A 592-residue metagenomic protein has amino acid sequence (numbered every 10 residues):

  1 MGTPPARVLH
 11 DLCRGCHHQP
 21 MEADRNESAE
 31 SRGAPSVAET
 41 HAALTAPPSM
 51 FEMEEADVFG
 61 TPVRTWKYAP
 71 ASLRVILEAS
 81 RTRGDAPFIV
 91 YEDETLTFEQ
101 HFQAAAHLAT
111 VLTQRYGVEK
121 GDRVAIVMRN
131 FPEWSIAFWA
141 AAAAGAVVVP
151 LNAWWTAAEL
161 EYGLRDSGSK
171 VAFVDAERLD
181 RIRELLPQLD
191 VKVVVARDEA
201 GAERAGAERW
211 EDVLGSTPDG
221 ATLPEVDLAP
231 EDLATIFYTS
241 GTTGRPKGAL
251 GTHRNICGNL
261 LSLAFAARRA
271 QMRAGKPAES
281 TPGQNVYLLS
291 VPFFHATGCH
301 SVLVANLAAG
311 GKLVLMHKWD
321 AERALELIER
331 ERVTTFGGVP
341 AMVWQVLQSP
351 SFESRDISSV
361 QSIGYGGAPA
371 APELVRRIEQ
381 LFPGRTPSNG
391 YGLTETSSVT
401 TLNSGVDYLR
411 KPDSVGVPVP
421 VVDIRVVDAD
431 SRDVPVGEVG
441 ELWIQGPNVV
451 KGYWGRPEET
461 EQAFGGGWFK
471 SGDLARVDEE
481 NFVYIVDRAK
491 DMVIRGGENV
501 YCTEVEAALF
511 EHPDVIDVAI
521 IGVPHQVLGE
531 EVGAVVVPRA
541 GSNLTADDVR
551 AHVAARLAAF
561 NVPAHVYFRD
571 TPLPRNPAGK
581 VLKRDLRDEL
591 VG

Functional and structural regions predicted by a protein language model:
C13, D24-N26, E55, D93 (+2 more regions): ANL superfamily adenylate-forming
Y68-A69, D85-E119, R123-F131, S135-W139 (+2 more regions): Conserved AMP-binding/adenylate-forming core of the ANL superfamily
T97-Q100, A234-S262: Conserved AMP-binding A3 loop
W155, A172-V174, F336, D430 (+7 more regions): AMP-binding/adenylate-forming catalytic core of the ANL superfamily
D219-Y238, R245, K276-V286: Conserved pre-ATP/AMP-binding loop-to-beta segment of ANL
C257-V286, F294-T334, S349: Conserved AMP-binding/adenylation subdomain of ANL enzymes
A308-G311, R330-G338, L347-R410, D423: Gly/Ser/Thr-rich phosphate-binding loop
R425, V436-V450, W468, L474-A475: AMP-binding/adenylate-forming core of the ANL superfamily
